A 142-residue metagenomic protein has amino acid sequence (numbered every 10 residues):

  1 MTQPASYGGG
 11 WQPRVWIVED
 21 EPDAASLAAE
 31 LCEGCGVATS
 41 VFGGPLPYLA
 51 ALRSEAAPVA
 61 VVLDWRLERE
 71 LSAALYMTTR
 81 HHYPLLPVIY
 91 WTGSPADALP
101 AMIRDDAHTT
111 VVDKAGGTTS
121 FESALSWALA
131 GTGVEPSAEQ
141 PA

Functional and structural regions predicted by a protein language model:
M1-D23, A29-L31, C35, S40 (+4 more regions): Non-catalytic signal-transmission and effector/linker regions of two-component phosphorelay proteins
P13, V37, L86, T109-T110: A structural micro-motif
P47-A50, L71, A98, S120: Short acidic active-site motifs
R53-A56, T79-L85, D106: Conserved phosphotransfer cores of two-component systems
V61, V88, V111-V112: Two-component signal transduction core modules
V61-Y83, P95-L99: Conserved phosphotransfer microenvironments
W91-T92: Hydrophobic/aromatic residues positioned on beta-strands within the core alpha/beta folds
M102-V112: As written
